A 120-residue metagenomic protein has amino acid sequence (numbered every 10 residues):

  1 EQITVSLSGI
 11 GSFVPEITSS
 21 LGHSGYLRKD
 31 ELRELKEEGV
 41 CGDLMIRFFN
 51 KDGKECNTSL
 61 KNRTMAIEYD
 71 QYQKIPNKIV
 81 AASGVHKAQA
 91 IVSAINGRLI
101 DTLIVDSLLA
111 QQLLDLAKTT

Functional and structural regions predicted by a protein language model:
E1-T120: Conserved phosphate- and dinucleotide-binding cores of soluble alpha/beta proteins, encompassing both enzyme active
